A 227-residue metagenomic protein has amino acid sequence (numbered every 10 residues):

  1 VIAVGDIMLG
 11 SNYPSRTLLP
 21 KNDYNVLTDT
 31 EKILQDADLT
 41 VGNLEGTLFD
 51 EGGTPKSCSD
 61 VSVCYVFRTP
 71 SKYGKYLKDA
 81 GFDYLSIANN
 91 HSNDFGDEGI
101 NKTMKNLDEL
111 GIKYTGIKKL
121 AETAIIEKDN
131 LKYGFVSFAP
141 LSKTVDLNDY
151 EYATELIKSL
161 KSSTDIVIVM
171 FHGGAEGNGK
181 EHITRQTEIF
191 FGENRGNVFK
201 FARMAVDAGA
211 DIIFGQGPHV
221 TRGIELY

Functional and structural regions predicted by a protein language model:
V1-Y227: Acidic, metal/ion-coordinating pockets
